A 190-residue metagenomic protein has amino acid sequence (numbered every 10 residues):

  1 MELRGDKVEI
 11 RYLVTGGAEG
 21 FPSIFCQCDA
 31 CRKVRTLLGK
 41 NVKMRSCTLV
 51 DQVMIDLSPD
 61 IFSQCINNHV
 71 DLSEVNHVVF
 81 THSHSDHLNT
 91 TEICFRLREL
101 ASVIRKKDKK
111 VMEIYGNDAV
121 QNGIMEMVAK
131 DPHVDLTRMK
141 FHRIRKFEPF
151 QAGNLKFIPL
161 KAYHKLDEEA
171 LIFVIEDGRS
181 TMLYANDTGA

Functional and structural regions predicted by a protein language model:
M1-V70, R143-A190: Core dinuclear metal-dependent hydrolase active-site scaffold
E2-K7, R11, L97-I104, A119 (+1 more regions): N-terminal short leaders/motifs
R11, H77, E113-Y115, L183: A structural signal for isolated positions on well-ordered beta-strands in alpha/beta enzyme cores
K43-R45, S73-E74, K109, L136: Short connector loops at helix/strand junctions that flank enzyme active sites, especially segments positioning acidic
Q52, S58-E113: Active-site metal-binding motif and surrounding structural segment of the metallo-beta-lactamase
H84-L88, G123, K165-D167, A190: Active-site environment of divalent metal-dependent phosphoester hydrolases
D108-V111, D118-R143: Active-site neighborhood of divalent metal-dependent phosphoester bond hydrolases
